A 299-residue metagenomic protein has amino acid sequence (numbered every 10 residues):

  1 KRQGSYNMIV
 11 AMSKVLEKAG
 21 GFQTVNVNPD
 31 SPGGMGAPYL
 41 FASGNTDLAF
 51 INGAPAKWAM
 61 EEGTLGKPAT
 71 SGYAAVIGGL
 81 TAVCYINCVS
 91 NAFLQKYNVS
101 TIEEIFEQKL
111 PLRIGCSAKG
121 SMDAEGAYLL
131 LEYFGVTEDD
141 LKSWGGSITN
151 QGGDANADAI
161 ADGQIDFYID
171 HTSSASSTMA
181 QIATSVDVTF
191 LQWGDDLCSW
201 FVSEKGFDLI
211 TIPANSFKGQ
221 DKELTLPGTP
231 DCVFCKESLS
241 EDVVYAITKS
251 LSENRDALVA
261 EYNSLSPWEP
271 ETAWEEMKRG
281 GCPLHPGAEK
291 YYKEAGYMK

Functional and structural regions predicted by a protein language model:
K1-D30, Y85-D162, W274, K278-G287: Bilobed "Venus flytrap"/periplasmic-binding protein-like clamshell domains and structurally analogous long
G4-A11, V15, G36, L40 (+14 more regions): Extracytoplasmic/secreted proteins, especially bacterial periplasmic and envelope-associated proteins
M8, D162, F167, T172-T184 (+3 more regions): An extracytoplasmic/periplasmic, membrane-proximal ligand-sensing/linker region
L16, G20, N45, G63-T64 (+2 more regions): Active-site catalytic pocket residues across diverse enzymes, especially alpha/beta-hydrolases
G21-Q23, N45-L48, S71-A74, K109-R113 (+2 more regions): Loop/turn elements at helix/coil->beta-strand transitions in domains of secreted/extracellular proteins
G33-C84: N-terminal segment of the mature folded domain
G53-P55, E61-T64, S71-I77, A92-L94 (+1 more regions): Pocket-lining segment of extracytoplasmic ligand-binding domains
S100-L129, D208-T272, E276: Ligand-binding clefts/hinges and TM-proximal coupling segments of bilobed small-molecule sensing domains
